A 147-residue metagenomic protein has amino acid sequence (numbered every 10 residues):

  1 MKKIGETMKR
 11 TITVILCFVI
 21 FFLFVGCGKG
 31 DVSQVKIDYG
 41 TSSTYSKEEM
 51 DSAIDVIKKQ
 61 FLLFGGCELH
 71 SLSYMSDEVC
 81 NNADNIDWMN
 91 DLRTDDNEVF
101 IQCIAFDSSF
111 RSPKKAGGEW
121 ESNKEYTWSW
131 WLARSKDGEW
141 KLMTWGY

Functional and structural regions predicted by a protein language model:
M1-M8: N-terminal secretory signal peptides that target proteins for export/translocation
M8-K29: Sec-dependent N-terminal signal peptides of Gram-positive bacterial secreted proteins and lipoproteins
T11, K115-G117, E139-M143: Short, solvent-exposed secondary-structure capping/transition elements
G26-K124: Flexible low-complexity loop/turn motifs enriched in small/helix-breaking residues
E125-Y147: Short beta-strand edge/turn micro-motifs at domain boundaries
